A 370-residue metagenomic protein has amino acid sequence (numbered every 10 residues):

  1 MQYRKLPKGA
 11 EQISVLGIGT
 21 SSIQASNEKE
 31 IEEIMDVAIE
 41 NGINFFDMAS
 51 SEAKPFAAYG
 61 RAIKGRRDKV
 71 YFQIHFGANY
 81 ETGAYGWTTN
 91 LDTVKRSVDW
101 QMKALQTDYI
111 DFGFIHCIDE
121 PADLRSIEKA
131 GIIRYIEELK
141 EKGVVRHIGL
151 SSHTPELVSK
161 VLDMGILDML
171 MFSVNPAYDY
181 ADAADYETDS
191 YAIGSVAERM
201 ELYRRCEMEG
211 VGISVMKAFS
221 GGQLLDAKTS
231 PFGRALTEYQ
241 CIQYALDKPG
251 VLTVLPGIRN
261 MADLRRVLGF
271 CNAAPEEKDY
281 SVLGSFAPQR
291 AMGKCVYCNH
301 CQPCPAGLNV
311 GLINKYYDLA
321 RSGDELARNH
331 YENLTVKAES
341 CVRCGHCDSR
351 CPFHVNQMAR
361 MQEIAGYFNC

Functional and structural regions predicted by a protein language model:
M1-I74, D108, E141: N-terminal binding-site loop/beta-alpha segment at the start of enzyme catalytic domains that lines or forms
K5, I13-G17, N44-F45, K69-H75 (+5 more regions): Structural preference for beta-strand elements that scaffold enzyme active sites
L6, I18, A38, F46 (+11 more regions): Conserved, mostly hydrophobic/aromatic
P7-I23, Q73-Y85, F114-C117, F219-Q223: N-terminal small/glycine-rich loop or linker at the start of catalytic domains across soluble metabolic enzymes
G19-K29, F76-K95, P121, R125 (+1 more regions): Active-site mouth loops of central-metabolism enzymes
I23-K29, D47-A57, Y80-E81, D92 (+4 more regions): Acidic-and-aromatic substrate-binding clefts and catalytic sites of carbohydrate-active enzymes
I39, I43-N44, E201-C370: Structured C-terminal cap/extension of enzyme domains
E40, G86-S214: Glycine/proline-rich, positively charged, aromatic-decorated active-site loop/lid region on the catalytic face
